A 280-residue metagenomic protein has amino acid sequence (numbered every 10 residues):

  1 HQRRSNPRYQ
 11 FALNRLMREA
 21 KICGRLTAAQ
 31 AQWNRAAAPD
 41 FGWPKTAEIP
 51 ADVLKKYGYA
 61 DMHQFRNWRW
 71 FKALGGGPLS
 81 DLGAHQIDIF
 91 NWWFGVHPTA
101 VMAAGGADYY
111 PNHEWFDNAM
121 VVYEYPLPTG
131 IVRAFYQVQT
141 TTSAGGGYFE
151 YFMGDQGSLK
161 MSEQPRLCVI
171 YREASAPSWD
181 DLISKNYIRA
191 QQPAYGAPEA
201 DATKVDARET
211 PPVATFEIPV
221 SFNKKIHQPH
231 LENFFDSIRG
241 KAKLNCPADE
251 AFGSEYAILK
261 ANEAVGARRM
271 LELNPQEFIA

Functional and structural regions predicted by a protein language model:
H1, K72-S80, G105-Y110, Q137-T140 (+2 more regions): Active-site rim elements
Q2-H113, T142-A144, F149-Y151, P211 (+1 more regions): Predominantly a Rossmann-like dinucleotide-binding segment in NAD(P)-dependent oxidoreductases
L13, M17, Q30, I87-N91 (+4 more regions): Non-transmembrane alpha-helical segments in soluble domains of secreted/periplasmic/extracellular proteins
G24-A28, V96-A104, G130-Y136, L159-E163 (+2 more regions): Acidic/polar loop patches that form or flank catalytic/metal-binding clefts of enzymes that bind anionic ligands
P111, Y125-K225: NAD(P)-dinucleotide binding in Rossmann-like oxidoreductases
N112-E114, E199-F222, Q228-P229, N233-A280: C-terminal helix-rich "cap/oligomerization" subdomain common to oxidoreductases
F116-A119: Short N-terminal edge-element motif at the start of the domain
